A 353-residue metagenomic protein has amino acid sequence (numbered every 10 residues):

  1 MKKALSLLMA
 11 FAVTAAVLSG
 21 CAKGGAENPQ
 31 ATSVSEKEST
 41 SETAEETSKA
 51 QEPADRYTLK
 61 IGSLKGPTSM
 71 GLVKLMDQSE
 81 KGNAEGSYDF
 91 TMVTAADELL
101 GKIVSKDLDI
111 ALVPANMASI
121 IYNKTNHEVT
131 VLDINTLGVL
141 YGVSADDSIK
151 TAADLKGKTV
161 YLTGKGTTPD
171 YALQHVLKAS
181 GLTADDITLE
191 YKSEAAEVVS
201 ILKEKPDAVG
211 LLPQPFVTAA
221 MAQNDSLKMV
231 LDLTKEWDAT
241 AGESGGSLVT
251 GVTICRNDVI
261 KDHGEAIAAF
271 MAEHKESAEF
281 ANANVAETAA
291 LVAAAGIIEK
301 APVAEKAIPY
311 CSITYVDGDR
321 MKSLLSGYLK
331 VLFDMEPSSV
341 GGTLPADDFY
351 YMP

Functional and structural regions predicted by a protein language model:
M1-S19: Sec-dependent bacterial lipoprotein signal peptides
L18-A31: Bacterial lipoprotein signal-peptidase II cleavage site
Q30, E36, K49-T183, L189-Y191 (+3 more regions): Short, glycine-/small- and polar/acidic-enriched structural segments that line small-molecule recognition paths
K74-M76, L140-K150, S247-A266, T314-D317: A bilobed periplasmic-binding-protein/Venus flytrap-type ligand-binding module shared by bacterial periplasmic
S79-E85, T234-G246, I313-K322: Short, solvent-exposed loop/beta-turn-alpha elements that line the ligand-binding surface or hinge of extracytoplasmic
N116-M117, E197-L291: Pocket-lining segment of extracytoplasmic ligand-binding domains
I260-M335: Secondary-structure end/capping motifs
S326-P353: Conserved C-terminal helix/tail region of periplasmic/extracytoplasmic solute-binding proteins
